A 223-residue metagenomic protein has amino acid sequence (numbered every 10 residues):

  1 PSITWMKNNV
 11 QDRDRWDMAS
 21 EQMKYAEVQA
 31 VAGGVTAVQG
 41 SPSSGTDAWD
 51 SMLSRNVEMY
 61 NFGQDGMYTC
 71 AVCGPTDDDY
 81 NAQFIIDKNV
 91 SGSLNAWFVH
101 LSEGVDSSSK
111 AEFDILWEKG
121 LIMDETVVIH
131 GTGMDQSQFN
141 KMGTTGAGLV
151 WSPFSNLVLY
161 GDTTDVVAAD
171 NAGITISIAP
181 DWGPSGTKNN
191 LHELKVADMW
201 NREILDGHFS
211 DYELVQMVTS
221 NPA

Functional and structural regions predicted by a protein language model:
P1-A19, E58-G63, S107-E125, G146-G148 (+1 more regions): Active-site gating loops and adjacent loop-to-helix segments of metal-dependent hydrolytic enzymes
A19-Y25, V31-E125, G133, S137: Metal-coordinating catalytic core of metallo-dependent amide/deamination hydrolases
A30, H100, V128, M142 (+5 more regions): Divalent metal-coordination and catalytic microenvironments
L101, T132, F154, D181-W182: Active-site metal-binding loops of divalent metal-dependent hydrolases
K119-E125, D162-A223: His/Asp/Glu-enriched, well-ordered alpha-helical/loop segment that forms or immediately abuts the divalent-metal
V128-G131, Q136, V150-T163, T187-K188: C-terminal active-site-proximal or functional interface alpha/beta core segments in diverse enzymes
